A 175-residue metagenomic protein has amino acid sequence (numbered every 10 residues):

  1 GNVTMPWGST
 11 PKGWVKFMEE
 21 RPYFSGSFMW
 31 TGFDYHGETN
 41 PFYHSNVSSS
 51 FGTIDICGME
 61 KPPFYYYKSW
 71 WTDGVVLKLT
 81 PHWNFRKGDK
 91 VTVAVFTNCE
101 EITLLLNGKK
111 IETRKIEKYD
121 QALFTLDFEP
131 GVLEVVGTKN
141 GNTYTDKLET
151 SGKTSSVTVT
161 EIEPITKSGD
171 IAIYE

Functional and structural regions predicted by a protein language model:
G1-K115, Q121-F128, V132-N142: Extended substrate-binding grooves/exosites of carbohydrate-active enzymes
T72-T92, L148-E175: Short S/T/G/P-enriched beta-strand
K115-E117, V157-T158: A short, polar/proline- and glycine-enriched secondary-structure boundary/capping micro-motif
